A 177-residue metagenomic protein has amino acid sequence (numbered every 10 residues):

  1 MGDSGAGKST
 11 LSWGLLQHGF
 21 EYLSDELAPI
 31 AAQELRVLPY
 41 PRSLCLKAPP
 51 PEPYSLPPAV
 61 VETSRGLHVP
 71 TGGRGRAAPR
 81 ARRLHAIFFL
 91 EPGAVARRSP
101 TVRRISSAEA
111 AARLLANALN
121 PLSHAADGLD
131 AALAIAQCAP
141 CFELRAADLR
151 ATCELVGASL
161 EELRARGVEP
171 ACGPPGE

Functional and structural regions predicted by a protein language model:
M1-D3, L16-E177: Glycine-rich, often acidic-flanked micro-motifs that create phosphate/phosphodiester-binding or positioning elements
K8: Conserved lysine of the Walker
L11-S12: Post-Walker A alpha-helix
